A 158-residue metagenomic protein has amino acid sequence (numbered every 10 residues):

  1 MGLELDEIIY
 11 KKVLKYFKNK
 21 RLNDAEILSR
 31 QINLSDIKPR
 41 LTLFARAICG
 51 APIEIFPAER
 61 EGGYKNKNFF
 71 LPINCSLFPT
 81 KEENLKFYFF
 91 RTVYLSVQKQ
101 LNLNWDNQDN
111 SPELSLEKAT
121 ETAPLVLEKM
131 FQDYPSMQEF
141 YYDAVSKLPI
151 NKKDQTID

Functional and structural regions predicted by a protein language model:
M1-D158: Basic/hydrophobic alpha-helical interface regions
